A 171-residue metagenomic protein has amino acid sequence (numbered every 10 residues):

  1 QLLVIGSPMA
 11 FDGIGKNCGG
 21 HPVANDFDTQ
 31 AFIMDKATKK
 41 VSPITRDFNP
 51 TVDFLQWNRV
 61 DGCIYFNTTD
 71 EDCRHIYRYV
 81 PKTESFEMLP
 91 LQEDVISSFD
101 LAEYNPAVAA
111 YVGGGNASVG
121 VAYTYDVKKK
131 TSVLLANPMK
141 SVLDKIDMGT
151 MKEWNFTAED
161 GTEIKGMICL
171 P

Functional and structural regions predicted by a protein language model:
Q1-G6, P171: Short intrinsically disordered, low-complexity coil segments enriched in acidic
Q1-L3, C63-I64, A107-A109: Hydrophobic beta-strand positions that form the internal "hydrophobic ladder" of WD40/Gbeta-like beta-propeller blades
V4-F32, P43-V52, F66-Y77, Q92-D94 (+1 more regions): A flexible loop/linker signature enriched in serine peptidases of the S9 family
D35, F48, A158-D160: Short, flexible loop/turn elements at secondary-structure junctions
D35-K39, V80-E84, V127-K130: Short loop/turn segments that connect beta-strands within beta-propeller blades
F48, V80, L170: A short beta-strand motif that forms part of the nucleic acid-binding face of small beta-barrel RNA-binding folds
Q56-N58, D100: Conserved beta-strand position repeated across blades of beta-propeller domains
N67, R74, F86-P171: Non-catalytic accessory segments flanking enzyme active sites
